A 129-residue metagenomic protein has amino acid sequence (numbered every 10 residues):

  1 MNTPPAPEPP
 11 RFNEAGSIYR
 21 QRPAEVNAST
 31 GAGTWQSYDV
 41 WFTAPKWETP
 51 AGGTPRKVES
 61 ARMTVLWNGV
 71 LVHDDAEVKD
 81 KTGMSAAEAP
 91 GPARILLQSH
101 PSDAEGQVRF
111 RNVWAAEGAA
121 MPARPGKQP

Functional and structural regions predicted by a protein language model:
M1-P129: Carbohydrate-interacting regions of secretory-pathway proteins
